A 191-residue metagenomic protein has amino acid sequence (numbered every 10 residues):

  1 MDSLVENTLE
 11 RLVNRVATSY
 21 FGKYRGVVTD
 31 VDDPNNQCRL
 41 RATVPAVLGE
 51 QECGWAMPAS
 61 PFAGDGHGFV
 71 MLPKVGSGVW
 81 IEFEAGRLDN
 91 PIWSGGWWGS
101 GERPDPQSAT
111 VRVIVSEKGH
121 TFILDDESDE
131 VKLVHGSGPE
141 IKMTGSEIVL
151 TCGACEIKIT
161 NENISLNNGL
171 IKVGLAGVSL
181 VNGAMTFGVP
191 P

Functional and structural regions predicted by a protein language model:
M1-V13, V70-V79, F83-P191: Right-handed beta-helix
T18-G22, V70-P73: Conserved structured core elements
Y20-P34: Structural detector for short beta-strands of small beta-barrel domains
N35-T43: Short aromatic-glycine-enriched beta-strand elements
T43-G49, C53, G76-W80: Catalytic cores of peptidoglycan-degrading enzymes
G49-V70: Beta-strand/loop nucleic-acid-binding surfaces
